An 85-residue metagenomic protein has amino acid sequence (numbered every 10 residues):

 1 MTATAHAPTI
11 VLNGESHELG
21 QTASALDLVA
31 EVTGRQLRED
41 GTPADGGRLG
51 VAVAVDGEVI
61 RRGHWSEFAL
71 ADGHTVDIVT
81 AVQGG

Functional and structural regions predicted by a protein language model:
M1-G84: Ubiquitin-like/PB1-type beta-grasp interaction modules and other compact soluble beta-rich domains
